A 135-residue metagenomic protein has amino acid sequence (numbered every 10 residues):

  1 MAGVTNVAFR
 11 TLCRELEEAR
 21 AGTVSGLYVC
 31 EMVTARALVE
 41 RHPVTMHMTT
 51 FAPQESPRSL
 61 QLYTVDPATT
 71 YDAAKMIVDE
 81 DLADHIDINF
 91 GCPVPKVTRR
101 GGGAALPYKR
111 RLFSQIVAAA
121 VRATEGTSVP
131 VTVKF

Functional and structural regions predicted by a protein language model:
M1-A2, L62, A105, K109 (+1 more regions): Glycine- and other small-residue-rich loops at beta-strand/loop junctions that grip anionic moieties
M1-E80: Glycine-rich, positively charged N-terminal anion/phosphate-binding segment
G26, L82-D84, V129: The start of beta-strands in P-loop NTPase/AAA+ ATPase cores
C30, H85-V94: Non-cysteine beta-strand/loop elements that form the S-adenosyl-L-methionine
T34, T64, C92-V94, F135: Active-site-proximal loop/turn and secondary-structure-junction residues that shape catalytic pockets, frequently
T49-P57, L106-T132: Alpha-helix-loop-beta-strand connector modules within alpha/beta enzyme cores
I86-N89, T127-F135: Short beta-strand segments at enzyme active-site cores
V94-Y108: Surface-exposed, active-site-proximal loop segments in enzymatic domains
